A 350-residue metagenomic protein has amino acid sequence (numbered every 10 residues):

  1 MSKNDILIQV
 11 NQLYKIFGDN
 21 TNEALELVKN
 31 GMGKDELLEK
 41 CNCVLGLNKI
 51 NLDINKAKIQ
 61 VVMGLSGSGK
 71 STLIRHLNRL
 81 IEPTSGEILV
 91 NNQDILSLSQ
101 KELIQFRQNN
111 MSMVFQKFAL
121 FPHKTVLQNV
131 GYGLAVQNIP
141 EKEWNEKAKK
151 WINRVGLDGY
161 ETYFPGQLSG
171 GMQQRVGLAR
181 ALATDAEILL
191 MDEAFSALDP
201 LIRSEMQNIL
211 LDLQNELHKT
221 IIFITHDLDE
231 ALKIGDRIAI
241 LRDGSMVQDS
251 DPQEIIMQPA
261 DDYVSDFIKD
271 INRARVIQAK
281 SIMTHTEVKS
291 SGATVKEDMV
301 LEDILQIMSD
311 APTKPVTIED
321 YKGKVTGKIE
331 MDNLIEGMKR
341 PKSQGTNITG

Functional and structural regions predicted by a protein language model:
Q9, L27-E36, N91-D94, G131 (+2 more regions): Conserved ABC ATPase "signature" region
I54, G86-D94: Conserved ABC transporter NBD signature motif
N78: Helix-to-loop junction immediately C-terminal to a conserved catalytic motif
F164-L168, M172: Conserved ABC ATPase signature
A183-E187: A short, proline-enriched helix->beta-strand linker immediately N-terminal to the Walker B motif in ABC-type P-loop
G244-S245: Conserved ABC ATPase "signature" C-loop
D249-S250, Q258, K328: ABC ATPase "signature
S291-K322, I329-G350: The conserved cystathionine-beta-synthase
